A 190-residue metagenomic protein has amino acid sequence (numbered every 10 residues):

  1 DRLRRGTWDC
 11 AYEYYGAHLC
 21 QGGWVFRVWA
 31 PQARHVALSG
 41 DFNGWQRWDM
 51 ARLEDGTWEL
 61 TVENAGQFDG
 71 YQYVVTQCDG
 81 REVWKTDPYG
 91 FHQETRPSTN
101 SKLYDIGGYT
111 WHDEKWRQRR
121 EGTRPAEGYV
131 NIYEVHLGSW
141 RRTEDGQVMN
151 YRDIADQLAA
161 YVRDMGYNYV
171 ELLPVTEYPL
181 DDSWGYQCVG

Functional and structural regions predicted by a protein language model:
D1-V25, W45, R52-E134, S139-G146 (+1 more regions): The feature marks proteins involved in alpha-glucan
V25, H35, N168-Y169: Beta-sheet entry/capping signal
V28, Y73, V135, V162 (+1 more regions): Conserved, mostly hydrophobic/aromatic
W29-V36, F42-W45, G66: Short proline/glycine-enriched turn/loop motifs at strand-loop junctions of beta-rich domains
Q32-A33, L137-R142, T176-Y178: Short, solvent-exposed loop/turn segments at secondary-structure junctions
S39, G138, L173: Conserved residues at the C-terminal ends of beta-strands
Q147-Y161: Short, acidic/polar
M149, V162-G190: Aromatic-lined carbohydrate-binding/catalytic grooves of carbohydrate-active enzymes
